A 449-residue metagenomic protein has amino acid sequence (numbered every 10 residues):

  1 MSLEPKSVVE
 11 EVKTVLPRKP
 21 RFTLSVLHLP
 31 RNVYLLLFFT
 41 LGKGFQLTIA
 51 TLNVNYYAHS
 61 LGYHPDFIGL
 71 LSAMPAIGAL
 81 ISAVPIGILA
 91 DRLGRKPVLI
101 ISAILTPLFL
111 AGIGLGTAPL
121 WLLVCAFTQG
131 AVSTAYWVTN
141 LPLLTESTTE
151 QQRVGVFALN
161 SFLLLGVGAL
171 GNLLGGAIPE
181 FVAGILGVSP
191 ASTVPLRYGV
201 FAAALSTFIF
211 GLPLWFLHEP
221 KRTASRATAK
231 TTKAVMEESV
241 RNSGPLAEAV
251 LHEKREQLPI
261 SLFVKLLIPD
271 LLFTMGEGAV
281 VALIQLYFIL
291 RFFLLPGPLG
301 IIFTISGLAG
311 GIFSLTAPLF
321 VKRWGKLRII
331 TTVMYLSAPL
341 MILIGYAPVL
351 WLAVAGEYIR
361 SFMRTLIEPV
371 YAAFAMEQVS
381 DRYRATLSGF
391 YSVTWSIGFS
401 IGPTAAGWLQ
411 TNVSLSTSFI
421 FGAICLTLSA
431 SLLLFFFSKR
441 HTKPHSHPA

Functional and structural regions predicted by a protein language model:
L3-P30, H218-I268, A449: Juxtamembrane intracellular "pre-TM" segments in multi-pass secondary transporters
K19-G78, L262-F303: Helix-loop boundary and gating motifs at the non-cytosolic
L41, F109, L120-A135, L271 (+1 more regions): Hydrophobic core of transmembrane alpha-helices in multi-pass small-molecule transporters, especially MFS/SLC-type
G62, G94, L115-T117, F293 (+1 more regions): Helix-breaking motifs and short loop linkers at transmembrane-helix boundaries and internal kinks in secondary membrane
L70-G87, T304-T316: Central cavity-lining transmembrane alpha-helices of secondary-active solute carriers, predominantly the Major
I81-G94, P179, F313-K326, Q410-T411: Helix-to-loop junctions at the C-terminal end of transmembrane segments in multipass secondary transporters
I104-T117, Y335-P348, L434: C-terminal ends and interior cores of transmembrane alpha-helices in multi-pass membrane transporters/permeases
